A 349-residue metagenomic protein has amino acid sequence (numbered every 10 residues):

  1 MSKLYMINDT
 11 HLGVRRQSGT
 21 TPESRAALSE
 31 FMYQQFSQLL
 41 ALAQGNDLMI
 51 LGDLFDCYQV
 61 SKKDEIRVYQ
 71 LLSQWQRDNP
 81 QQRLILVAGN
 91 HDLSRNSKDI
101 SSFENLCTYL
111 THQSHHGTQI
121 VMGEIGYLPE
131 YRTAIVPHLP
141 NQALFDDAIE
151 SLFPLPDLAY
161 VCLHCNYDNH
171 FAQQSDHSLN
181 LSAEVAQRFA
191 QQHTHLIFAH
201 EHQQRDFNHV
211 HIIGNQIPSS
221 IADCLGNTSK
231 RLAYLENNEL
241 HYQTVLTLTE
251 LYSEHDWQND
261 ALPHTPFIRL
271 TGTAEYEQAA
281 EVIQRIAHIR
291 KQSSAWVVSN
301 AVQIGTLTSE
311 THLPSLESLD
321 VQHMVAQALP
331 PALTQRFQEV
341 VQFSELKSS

Functional and structural regions predicted by a protein language model:
M1-R67, Q81, D147-D157: N-terminal active-site segment of His-dependent metallophosphoesterases
M1-Y5, L12, G126-I135, L155-Y160 (+2 more regions): Beta-strand-turn-beta hairpins that frame and shape the catalytic cleft of phosphate-ester-processing enzymes
M6-N8, D47-D53, R83-N90, I120-E124 (+4 more regions): Active-site neighborhood of phospho(di)ester-bond hydrolases with catalytic His/Asp-centered motifs
S18, G52-L71, A88-H112, Q173 (+1 more regions): Metal-dependent catalytic neighborhoods of phosphoester/phosphodiester hydrolases
W75-P80, L152-L155, A186-Q192, A261-P263 (+1 more regions): Short, conserved loop/helix-junction motifs that constitute active-site signature segments in enzyme catalytic cores
A88, D92-L181: Conserved catalytic scaffold of divalent metal-dependent phosphoesterases
Q173-E239: Conserved beta-sheet core of the metallophosphoesterase superfamily
T228-S349: Accessory, non-catalytic peripheral segments of nucleic-acid enzymes
